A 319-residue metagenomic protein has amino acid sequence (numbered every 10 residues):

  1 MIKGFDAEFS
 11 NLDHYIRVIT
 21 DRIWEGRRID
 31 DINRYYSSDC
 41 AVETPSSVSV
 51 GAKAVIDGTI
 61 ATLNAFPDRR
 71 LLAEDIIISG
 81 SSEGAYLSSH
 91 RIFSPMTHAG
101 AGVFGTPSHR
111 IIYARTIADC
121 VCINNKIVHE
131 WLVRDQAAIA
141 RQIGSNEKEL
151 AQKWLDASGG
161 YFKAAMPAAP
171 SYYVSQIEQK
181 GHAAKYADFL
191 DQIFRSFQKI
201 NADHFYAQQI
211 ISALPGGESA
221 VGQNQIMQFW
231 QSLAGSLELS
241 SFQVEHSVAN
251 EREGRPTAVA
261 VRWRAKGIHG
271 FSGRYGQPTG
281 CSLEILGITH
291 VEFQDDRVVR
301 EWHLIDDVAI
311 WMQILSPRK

Functional and structural regions predicted by a protein language model:
M1-K319: C-terminal and inter-domain tail/linker signature
